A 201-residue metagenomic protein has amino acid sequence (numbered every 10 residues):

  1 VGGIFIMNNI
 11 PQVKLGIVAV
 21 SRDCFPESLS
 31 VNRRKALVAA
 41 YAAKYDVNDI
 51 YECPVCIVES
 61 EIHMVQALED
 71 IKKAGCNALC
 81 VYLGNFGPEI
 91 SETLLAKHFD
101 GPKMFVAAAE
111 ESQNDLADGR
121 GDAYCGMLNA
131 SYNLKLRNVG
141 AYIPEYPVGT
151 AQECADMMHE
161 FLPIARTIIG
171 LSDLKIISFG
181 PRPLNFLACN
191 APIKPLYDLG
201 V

Functional and structural regions predicted by a protein language model:
V1-I6: Short, Lys/Arg-enriched N-terminal segments with co-localized hydrophobic residues within the first ~10-30 amino acids
M7-I169, D173-I177, R182-V201: Metallocofactor- and cofactor-centric catalytic cores in central/energy metabolism, strongly enriched
